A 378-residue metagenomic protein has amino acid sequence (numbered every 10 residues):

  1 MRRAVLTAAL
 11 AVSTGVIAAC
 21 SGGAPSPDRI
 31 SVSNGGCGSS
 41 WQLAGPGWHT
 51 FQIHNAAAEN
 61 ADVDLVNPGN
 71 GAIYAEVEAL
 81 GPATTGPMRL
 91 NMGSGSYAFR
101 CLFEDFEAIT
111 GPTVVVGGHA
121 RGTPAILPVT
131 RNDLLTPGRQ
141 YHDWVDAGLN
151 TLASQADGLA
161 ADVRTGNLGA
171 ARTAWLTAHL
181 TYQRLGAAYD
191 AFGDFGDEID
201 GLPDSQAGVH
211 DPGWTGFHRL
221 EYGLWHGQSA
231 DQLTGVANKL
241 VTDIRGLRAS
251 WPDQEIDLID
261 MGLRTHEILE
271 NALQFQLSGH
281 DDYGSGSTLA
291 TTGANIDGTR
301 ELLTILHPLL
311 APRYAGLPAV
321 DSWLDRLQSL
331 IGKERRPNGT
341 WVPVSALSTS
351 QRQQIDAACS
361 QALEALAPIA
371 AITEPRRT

Functional and structural regions predicted by a protein language model:
M1-A11, G138, L233: N-terminal export and membrane-targeting signals
V16-A19: C-terminal motif of bacterial Sec signal peptides marking the signal peptidase cleavage site
S21-G23: Bacterial signal peptide processing site
P25-P46: N-terminal edge beta-strand
S31-V32, G81-T123: Extracellular/periplasmic metallocenter environments
S40-E59, G86-L102: Beta-strand cores of secreted/periplasmic/IMS beta-sandwich domains, seen most often in copper-related folds
N70-V77: Surface-exposed loop/edge segments in extracytoplasmic proteins
G122-T378: Mature extracytoplasmic or organellar-lumen-exposed domains after removal of signal/transit peptides
